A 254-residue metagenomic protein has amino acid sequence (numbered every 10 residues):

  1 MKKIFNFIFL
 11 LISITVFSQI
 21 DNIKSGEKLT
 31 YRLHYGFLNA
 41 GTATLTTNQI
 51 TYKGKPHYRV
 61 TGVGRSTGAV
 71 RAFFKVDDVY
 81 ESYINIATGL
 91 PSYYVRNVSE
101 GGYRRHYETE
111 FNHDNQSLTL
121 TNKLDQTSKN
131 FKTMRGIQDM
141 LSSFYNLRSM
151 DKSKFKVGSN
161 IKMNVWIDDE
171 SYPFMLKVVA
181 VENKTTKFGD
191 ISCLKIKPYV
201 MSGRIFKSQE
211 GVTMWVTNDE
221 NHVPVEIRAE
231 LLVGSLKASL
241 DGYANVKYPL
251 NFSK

Functional and structural regions predicted by a protein language model:
M1, S18-Q19: Absolute protein N-terminus
K2-L10: Sec-dependent signal peptide recognition, specifically the positively charged N-region followed immediately by
S13-T15: N-terminal signal peptide c-region/cleavage motif recognized by signal peptidases
Q19-H113, K152-K254: Acidic, serine/threonine-rich low-complexity disordered tracts
R105-M150: Hydrophobic, well-structured mid-protein blocks that either form specific transmembrane helices
